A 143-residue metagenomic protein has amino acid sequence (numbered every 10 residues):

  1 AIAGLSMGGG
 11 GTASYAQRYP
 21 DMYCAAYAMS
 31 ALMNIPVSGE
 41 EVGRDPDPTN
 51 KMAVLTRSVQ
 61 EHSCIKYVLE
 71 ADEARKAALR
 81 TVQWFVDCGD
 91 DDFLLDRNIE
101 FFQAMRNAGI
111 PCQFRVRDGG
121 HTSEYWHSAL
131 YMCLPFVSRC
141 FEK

Functional and structural regions predicted by a protein language model:
A1-K143: Non-catalytic cap/lid and distal C-terminal segments of serine-dependent acyl enzymes
